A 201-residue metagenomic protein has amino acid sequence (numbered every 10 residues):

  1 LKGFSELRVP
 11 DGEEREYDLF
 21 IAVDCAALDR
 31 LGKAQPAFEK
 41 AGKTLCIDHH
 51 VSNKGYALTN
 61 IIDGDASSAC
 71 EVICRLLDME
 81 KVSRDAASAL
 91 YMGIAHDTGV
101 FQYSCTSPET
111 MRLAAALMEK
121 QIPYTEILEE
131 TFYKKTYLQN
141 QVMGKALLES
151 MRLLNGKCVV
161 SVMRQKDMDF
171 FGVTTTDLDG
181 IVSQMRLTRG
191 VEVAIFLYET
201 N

Functional and structural regions predicted by a protein language model:
L1, E16-L19, G99-N201: Hydrophobic helix-and-loop "lid/oligomerization" segment in the mid-to-C-terminal part of catalytic domains
L1-K40: N-terminal small/polar loop signature for handling phosphorylated ligands or for N-terminal nucleophile
G3-E6, P36-T44, G64, M79 (+1 more regions): A glycine- and small-aliphatic-rich helix-loop capping segment at beta-alpha/alpha-beta transitions that lines
F4, Y17, A41-G42, Y56-T59 (+1 more regions): Short, well-ordered alpha-helix to beta-strand connector turns
R8, I21, K43-I47, T59-I62 (+2 more regions): Hydrophobic/aromatic beta-strand patches that form the interior of the parallel beta-sheet core in alpha/beta enzyme
G12-R15, P36-E39, N53-K54, V82-R84 (+3 more regions): Solvent-exposed alpha-helices and their adjacent loops that cap or buttress functional pockets in soluble metabolic
E13, C25-L28, H50-S52, Q165-K166 (+1 more regions): Short glycine-rich anion-binding loops that position phosphate/pyrophosphate groups of nucleotides and phosphorylated
I47-L113: Short alpha-helices
